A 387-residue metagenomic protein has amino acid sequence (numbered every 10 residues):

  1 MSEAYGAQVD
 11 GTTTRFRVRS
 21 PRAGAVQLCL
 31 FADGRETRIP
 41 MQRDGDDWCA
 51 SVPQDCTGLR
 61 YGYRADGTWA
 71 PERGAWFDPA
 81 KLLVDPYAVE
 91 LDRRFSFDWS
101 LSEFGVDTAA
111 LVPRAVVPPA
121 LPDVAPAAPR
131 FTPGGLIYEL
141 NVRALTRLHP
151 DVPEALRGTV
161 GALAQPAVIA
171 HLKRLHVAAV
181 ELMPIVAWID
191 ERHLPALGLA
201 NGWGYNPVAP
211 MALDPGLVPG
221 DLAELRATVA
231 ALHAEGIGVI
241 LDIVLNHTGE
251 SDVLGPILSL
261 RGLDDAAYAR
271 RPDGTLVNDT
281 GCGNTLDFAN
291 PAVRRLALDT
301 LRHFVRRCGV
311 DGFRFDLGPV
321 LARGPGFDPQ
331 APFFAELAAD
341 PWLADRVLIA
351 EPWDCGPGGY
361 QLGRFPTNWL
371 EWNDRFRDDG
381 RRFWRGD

Functional and structural regions predicted by a protein language model:
M1-T13, E36, Q42-E139, T146-A155: The feature marks proteins involved in alpha-glucan
R19-A25, C56: Short proline/glycine-enriched turn/loop motifs at strand-loop junctions of beta-rich domains
Q27-C29: Beta-strand signatures of extracellular beta-sandwich domains
A88-L91, G309, G324, D328-D387: Conserved alpha/beta catalytic core and glycan-binding cleft of carbohydrate-active enzymes
N141-V310, R314-A339, G358-G359: Substrate-binding/active-site clefts of carbohydrate-active enzymes
